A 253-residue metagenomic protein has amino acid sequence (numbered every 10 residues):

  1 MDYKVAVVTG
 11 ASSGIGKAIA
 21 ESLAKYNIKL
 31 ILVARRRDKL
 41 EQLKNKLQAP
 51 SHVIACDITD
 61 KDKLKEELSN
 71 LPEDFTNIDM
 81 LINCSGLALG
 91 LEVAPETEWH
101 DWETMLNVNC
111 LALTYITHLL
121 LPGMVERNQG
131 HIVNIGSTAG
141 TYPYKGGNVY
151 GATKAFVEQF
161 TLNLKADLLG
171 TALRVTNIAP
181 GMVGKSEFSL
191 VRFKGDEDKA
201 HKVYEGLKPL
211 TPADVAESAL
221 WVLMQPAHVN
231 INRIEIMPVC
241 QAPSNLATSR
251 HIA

Functional and structural regions predicted by a protein language model:
S12-S13: Conserved glycine-rich cofactor-binding loop
Y26-Q42: Conserved glycine-rich Rossmann-like NAD(P)H-binding loop of the short-chain dehydrogenase/reductase
A55-E66, W99: The beta1-alpha1 cofactor-binding region of Rossmann-like NAD(H)/NADP(H)-dependent oxidoreductases
E92-A94, E98-T104: Substrate-binding pocket helix/loop in short-chain dehydrogenase/reductase
T117, T153: Active-site helix of classical SDR
S137: Residue(s) in the substrate-gating loop at a strand-loop-helix junction that position the organic substrate next
N177-I178, E197-N245: C-terminal helical subdomain
